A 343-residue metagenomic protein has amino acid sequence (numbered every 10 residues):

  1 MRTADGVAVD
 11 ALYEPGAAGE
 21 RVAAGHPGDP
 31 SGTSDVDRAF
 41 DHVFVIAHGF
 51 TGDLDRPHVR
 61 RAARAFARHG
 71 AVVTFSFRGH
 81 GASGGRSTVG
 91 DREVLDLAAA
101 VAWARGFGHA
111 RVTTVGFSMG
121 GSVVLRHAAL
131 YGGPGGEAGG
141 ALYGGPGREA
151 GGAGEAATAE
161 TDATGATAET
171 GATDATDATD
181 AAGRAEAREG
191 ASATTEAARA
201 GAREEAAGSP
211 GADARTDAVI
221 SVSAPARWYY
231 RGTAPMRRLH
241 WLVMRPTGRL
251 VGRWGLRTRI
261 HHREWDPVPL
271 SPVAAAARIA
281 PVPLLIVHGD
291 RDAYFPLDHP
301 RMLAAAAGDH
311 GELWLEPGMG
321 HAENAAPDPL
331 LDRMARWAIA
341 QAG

Functional and structural regions predicted by a protein language model:
M1-G32, V36: N-terminal cap/lid segment of alpha/beta-hydrolase-fold proteins
M1-R2, V9, T88, A212-D298 (+6 more regions): The alpha/beta-hydrolase serine catalytic core
F40-G49: Short beta-strand element of the alpha/beta-hydrolase
F50-A63: The serine-hydrolase catalytic nucleophile loop
R56, R78-D91: Glycine-rich "HGGG/HGxG" loop immediately N-terminal to the catalytic nucleophile of the alpha/beta-hydrolase
A63-A82: Conserved alpha/beta-hydrolase
T88-F107: Alpha/beta-hydrolase active-site loop
G116-V124: Gly/Ala-rich beta-loop-alpha elbow adjacent to hydrolase catalytic centers
